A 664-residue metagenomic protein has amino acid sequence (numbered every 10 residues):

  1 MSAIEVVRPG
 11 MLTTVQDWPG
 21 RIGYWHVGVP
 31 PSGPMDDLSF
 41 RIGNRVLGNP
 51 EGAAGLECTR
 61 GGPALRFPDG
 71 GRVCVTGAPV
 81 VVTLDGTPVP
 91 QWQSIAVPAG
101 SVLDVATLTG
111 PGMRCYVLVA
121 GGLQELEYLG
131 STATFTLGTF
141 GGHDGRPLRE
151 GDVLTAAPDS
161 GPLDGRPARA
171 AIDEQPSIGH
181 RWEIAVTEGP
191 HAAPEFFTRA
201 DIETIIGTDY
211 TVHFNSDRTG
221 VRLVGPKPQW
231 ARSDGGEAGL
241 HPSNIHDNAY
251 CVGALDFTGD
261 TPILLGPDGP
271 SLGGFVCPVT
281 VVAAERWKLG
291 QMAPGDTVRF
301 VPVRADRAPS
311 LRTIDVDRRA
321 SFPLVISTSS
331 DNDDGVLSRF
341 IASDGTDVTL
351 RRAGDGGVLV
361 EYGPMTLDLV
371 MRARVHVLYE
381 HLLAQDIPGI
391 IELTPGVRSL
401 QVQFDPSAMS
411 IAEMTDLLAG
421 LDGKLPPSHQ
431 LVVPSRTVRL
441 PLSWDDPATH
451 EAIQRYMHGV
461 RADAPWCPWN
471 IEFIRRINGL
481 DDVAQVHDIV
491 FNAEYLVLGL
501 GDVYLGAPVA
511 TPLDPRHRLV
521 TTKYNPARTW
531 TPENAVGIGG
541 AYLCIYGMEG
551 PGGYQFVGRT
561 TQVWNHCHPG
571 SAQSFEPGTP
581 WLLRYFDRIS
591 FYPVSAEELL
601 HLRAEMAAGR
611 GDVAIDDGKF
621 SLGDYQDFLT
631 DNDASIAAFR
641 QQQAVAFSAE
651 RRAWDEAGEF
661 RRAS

Functional and structural regions predicted by a protein language model:
M1-S664: Conserved "landmark" site that anchors the functional core of diverse proteins
